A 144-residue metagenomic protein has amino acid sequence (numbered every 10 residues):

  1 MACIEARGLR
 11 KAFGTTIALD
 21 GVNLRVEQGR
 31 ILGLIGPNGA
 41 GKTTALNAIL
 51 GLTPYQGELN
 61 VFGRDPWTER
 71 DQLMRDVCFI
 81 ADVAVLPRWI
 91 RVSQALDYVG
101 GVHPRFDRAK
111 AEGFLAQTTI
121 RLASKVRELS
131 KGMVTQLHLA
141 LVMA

Functional and structural regions predicted by a protein language model:
T16-I17, D71: Short coil-to-beta microelement around the adenine-binding A-loop and adjacent beta1/P-loop entry of ABC ATPase
L32-L34, L46: Short hydrophobic beta-strand immediately N-terminal to the Walker A/P-loop
G33, R75-A81: ABC nucleotide-binding domain signature
P37-G41: Walker A (P-loop) phosphate-binding loop of ABC-type ATPase nucleotide-binding domains
G51, Y55-T68, Q72-L73: Conserved ABC transporter NBD signature motif
A81-H138: ABC-family P-loop ATPase nucleotide-binding domains
